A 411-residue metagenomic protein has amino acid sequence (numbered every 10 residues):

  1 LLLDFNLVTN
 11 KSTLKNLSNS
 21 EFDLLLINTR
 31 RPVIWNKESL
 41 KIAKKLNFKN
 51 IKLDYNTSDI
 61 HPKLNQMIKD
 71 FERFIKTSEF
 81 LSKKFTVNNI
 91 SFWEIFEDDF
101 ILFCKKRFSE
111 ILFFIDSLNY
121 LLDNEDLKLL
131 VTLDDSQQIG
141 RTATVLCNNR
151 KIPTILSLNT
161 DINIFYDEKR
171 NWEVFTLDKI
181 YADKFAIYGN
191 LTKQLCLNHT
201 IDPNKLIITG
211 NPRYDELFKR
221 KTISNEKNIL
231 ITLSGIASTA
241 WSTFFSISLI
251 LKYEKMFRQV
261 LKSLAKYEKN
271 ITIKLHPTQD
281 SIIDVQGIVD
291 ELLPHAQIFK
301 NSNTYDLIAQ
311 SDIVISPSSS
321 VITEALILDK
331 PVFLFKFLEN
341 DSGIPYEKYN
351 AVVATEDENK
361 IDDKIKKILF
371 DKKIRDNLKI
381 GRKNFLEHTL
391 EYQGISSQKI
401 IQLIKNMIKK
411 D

Functional and structural regions predicted by a protein language model:
L1-D411: Catalytic-core helical/loop segments in enzymes performing group transfer/polymerization on anionic/lipid-linked
